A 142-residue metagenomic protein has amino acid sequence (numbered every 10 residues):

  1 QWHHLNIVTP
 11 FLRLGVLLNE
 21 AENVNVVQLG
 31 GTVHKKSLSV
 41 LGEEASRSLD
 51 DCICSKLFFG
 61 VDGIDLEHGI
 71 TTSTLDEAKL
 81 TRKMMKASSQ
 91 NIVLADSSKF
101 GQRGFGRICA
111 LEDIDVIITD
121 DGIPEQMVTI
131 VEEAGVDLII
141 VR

Functional and structural regions predicted by a protein language model:
W2-I7, D113-V116: Short active-site oxyanion
L12-R142: Conserved phosphate- and dinucleotide-binding cores of soluble alpha/beta proteins, encompassing both enzyme active
